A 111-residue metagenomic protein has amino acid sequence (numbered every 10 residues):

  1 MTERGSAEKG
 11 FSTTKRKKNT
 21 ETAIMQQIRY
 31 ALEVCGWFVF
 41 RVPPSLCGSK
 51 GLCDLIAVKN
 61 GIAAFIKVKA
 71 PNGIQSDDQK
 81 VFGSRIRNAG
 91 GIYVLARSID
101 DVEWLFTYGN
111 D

Functional and structural regions predicted by a protein language model:
M1-D111: Catalytic phosphate/metal-binding cores of nucleic-acid and nucleotide-processing enzymes, i.e., regions that mediate
